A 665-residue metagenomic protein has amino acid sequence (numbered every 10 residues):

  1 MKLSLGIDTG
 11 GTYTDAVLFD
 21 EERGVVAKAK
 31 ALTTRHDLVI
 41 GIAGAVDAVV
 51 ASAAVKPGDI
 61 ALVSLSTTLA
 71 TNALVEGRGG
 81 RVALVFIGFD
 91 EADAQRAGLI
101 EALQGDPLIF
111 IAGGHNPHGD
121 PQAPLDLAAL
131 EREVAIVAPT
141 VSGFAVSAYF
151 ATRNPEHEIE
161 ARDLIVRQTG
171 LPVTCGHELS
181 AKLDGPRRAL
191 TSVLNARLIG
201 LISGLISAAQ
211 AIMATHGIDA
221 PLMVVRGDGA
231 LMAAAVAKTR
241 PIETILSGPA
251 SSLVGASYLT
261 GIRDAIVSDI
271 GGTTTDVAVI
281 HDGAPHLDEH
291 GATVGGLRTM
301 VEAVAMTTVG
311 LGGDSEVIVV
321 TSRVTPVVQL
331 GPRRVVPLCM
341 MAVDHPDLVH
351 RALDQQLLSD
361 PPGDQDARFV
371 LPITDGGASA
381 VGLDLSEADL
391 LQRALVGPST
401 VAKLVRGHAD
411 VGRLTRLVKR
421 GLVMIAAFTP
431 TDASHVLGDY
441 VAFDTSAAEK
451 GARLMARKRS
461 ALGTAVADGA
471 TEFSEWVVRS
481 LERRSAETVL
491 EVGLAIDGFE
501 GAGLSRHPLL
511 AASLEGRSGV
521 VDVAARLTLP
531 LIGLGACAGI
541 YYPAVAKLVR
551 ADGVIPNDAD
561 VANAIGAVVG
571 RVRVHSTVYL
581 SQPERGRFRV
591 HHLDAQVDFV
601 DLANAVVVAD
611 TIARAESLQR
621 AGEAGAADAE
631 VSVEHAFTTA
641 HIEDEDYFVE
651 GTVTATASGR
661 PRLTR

Functional and structural regions predicted by a protein language model:
M1-R665: N-terminally biased helix-coil "hinge/interface" segments that flank
